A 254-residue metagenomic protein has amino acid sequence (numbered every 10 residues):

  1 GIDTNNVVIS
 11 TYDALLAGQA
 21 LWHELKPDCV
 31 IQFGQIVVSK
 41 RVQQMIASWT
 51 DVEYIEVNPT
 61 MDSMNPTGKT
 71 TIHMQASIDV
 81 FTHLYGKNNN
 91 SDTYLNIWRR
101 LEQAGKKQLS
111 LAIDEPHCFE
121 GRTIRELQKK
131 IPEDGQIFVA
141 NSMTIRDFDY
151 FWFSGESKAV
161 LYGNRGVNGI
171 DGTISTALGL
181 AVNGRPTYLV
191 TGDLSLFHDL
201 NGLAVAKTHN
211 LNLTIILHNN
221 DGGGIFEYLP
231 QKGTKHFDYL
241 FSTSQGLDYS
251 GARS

Functional and structural regions predicted by a protein language model:
G1, Y54-T60, I215-H218: Short internal beta-strands
G1-I55, S157-L178, V182, H198-L200: Glycine-rich, anion-gripping cofactor-binding loops and their flanking helix/strand elements in enzyme active sites
I2-S10, S63-H73, G224-G233: Glycine-rich, charge-decorated loop segments at or immediately adjacent to ligand/cofactor-binding or catalytic sites
C29, Q136, P186-Y188: Structural motif
Q35-V38, T60, S142-I145, L194 (+1 more regions): Short glycine-rich anion-binding loops that position phosphate/pyrophosphate groups of nucleotides and phosphorylated
Y54-I97: Terminal amphipathic helices with adjacent charged low-complexity linkers/tails
R100-G184: Active-site diphosphate/adenylate-binding microenvironment
W152-S254: Thiamine diphosphate
